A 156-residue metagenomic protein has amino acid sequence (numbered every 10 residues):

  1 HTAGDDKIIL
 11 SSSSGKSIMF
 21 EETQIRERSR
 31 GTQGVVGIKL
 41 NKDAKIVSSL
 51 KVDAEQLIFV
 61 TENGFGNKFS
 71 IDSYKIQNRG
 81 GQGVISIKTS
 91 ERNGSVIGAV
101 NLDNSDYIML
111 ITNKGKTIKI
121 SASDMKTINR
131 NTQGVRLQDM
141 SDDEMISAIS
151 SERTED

Functional and structural regions predicted by a protein language model:
H1-D156: Short, structured "edge-of-domain" segments at secondary-structure transitions
